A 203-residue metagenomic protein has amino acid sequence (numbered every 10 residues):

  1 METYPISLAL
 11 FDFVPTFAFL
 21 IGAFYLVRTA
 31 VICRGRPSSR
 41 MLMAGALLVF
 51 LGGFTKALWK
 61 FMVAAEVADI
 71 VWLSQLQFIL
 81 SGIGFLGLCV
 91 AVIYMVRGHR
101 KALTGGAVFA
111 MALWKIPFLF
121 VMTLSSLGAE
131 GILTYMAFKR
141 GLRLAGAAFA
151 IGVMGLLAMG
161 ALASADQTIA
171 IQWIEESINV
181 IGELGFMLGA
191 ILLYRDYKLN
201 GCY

Functional and structural regions predicted by a protein language model:
M1-A64: N-terminal topogenic module of multi-pass integral membrane proteins
P5, E66-F78, M122-S125, T168-I178: Non-cytosolic membrane-interface motifs at loop->transmembrane helix junctions
L8-F11, P15, L42-G52, Q77-G84 (+3 more regions): Hydrophobic alpha-helical transmembrane segments of polytopic
D12-F24, I79-I93, S125-I132, N179-Y197: Hydrophobic cores of alpha-helical transmembrane segments in multi-pass inner/ER membrane proteins, independent
R28-M41, A65-D69, I93-A102, T134-G146 (+1 more regions): Membrane-interface helix-boundary motifs at transmembrane edges
L58-A65, L113-I116, A158-Q167: Juxtamembrane "helix-exit" motif on the non-cytosolic side of transmembrane helices
I70-Y135: Membrane-proximal helix-loop-helix units in multi-pass membrane proteins
K139-R140, L144-Y203: C-terminal transmembrane-bundle signature of multipass membrane proteins, characterized by strong activation on
